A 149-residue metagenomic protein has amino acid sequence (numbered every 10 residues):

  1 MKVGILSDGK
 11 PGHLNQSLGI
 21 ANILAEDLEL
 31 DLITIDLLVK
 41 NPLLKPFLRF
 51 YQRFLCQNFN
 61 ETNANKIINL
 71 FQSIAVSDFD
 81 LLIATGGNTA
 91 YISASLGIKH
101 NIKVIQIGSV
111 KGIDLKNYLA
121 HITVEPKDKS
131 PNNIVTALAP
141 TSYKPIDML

Functional and structural regions predicted by a protein language model:
M1-K66: N-terminal pre-catalytic "stem/leader" segment of glycosyltransferase-like enzymes
V3, L82, H121: Receiver (REC) domain switch-region micro-motif
S7-H13, G86-Y91, G112: Gly/Ser/Thr-rich loops at beta-strand to alpha-helix junctions that form or flank small-molecule/cofactor-binding
N15-Q16, I92-S95, K116, N132-N133: Short glycine-/acidic-enriched loop or helix-start segments at secondary-structure transitions that form or flank
S17, A25, S73-L81, Y91-I105: Glycosyltransferases and closely related glycan-assembly transferases that use nucleotide-activated donors
E61-D78: Short, well-structured alpha-helical segments in soluble
I83-T85, V104-S109, V124: Short beta-strand elements of ligand-binding domains
L115-L149: A nucleotide-sugar donor-handling region in carbohydrate enzymes
